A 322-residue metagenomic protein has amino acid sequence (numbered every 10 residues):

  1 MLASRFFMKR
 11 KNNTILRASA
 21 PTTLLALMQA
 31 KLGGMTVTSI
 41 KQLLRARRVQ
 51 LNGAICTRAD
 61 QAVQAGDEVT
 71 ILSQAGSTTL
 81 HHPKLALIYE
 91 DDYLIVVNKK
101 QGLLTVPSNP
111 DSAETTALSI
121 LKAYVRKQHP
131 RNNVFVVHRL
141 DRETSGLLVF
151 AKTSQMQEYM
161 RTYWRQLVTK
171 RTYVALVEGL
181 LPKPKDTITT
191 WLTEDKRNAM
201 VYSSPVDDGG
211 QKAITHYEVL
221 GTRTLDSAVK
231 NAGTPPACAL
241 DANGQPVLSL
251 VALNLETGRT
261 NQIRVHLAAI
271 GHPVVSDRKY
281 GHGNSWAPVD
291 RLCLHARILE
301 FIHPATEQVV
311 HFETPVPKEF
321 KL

Functional and structural regions predicted by a protein language model:
L2-L43, L80, D207-Q211, E218-L248 (+2 more regions): Pseudouridine synthases involved in rRNA/tRNA modification
L2-Y202, G221-T224, G233-G244, E319-K321: RNA pseudouridine synthases
R58-A62, A252, R291: Short, surface-exposed secondary-structure edge patches
A86, W191, H216-E218, A252 (+1 more regions): Short, surface-exposed charged micro-motifs
I95, S249-N254: Short, well-ordered beta-strand segments enriched in hydrophobic/aromatic residues
M160, I188-W191, S203-S204, V251-L253 (+2 more regions): Beta-strand scaffold of nucleotide-dependent catalytic cores
Y173, I188, A213-T215, S249: Structural detector for hydrophobic anchor residues on beta-strands
